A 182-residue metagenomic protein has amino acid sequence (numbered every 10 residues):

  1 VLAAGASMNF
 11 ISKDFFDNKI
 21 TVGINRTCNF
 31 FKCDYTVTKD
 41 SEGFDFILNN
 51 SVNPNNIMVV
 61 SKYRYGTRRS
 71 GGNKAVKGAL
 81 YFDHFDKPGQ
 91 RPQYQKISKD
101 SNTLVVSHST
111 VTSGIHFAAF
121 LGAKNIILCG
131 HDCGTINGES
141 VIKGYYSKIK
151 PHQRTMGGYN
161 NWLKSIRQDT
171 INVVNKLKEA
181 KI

Functional and structural regions predicted by a protein language model:
V1-I182: Metal-ion/cofactor- or nucleotide/acyl-coenzyme-handling active-site neighborhoods
